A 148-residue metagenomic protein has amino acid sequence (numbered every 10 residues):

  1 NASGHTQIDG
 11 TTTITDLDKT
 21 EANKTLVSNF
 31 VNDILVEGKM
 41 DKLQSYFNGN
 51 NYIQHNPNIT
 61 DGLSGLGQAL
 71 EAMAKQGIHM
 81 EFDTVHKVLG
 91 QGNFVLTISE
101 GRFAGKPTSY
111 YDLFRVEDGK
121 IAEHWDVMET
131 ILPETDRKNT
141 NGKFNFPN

Functional and structural regions predicted by a protein language model:
N1-N148: C-terminal and inter-domain tail/linker signature
